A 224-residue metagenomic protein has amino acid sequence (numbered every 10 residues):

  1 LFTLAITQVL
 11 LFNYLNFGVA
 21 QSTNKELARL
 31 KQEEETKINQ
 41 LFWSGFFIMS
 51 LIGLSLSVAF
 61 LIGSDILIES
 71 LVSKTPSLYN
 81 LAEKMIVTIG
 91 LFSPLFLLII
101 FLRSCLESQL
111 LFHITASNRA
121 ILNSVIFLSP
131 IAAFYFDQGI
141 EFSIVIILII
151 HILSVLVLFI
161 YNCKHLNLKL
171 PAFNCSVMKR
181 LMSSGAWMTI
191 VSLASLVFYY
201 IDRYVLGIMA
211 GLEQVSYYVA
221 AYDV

Functional and structural regions predicted by a protein language model:
L1-N16, F47-I48, W187, D202-Y204 (+1 more regions): Alpha-helical transmembrane segments of polytopic membrane transporters and translocases
T3-L4, E35-L51, A82-I86, M182 (+1 more regions): Interfacial transmembrane-helix starts/ends
I6-L10, S44, G53, S93 (+4 more regions): Residue-level recognition of pore/gate-forming positions within transmembrane alpha-helices of multi-pass
F17-Q32, S108, N167, A221: Helix-loop junctions and terminal segments of transmembrane helices in multi-pass membrane transport/translocation
S55-P76: Short membrane-interface helical motifs at transmembrane helix boundaries in multi-pass membrane transporters
E83, V87, A116-K164, R180-S184 (+1 more regions): Hydrophobic alpha-helical transmembrane segments
P94-N118, E141: Membrane-interface junctions at transmembrane-helix termini in multi-pass inner-membrane proteins
I140-I144, L158-Y199, Q214: Interhelical loop/hinge segments that connect adjacent transmembrane helices in multipass membrane
